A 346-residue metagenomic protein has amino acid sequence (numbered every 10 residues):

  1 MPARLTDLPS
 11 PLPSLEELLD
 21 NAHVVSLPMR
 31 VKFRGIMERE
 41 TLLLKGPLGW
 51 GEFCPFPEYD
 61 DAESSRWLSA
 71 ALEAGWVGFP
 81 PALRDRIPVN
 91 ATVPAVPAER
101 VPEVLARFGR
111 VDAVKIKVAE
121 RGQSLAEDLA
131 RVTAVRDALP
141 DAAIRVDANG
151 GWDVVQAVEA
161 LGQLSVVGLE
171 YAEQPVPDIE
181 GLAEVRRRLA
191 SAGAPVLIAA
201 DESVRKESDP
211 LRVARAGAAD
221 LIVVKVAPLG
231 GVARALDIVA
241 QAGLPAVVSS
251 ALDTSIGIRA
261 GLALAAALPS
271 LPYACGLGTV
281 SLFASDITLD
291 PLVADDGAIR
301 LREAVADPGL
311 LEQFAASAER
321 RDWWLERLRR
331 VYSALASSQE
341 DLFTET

Functional and structural regions predicted by a protein language model:
P2-R145, N149-V166, A192, T288-T346: N-terminal capping/lid subdomain adjacent to the active-site entrance of alpha/beta enzymes
V25-L27, T92, D201, S249 (+1 more regions): Conserved beta-strand termini and adjacent loop/short-helix elements that scaffold enzyme active sites in alpha/beta
P28-R30, A95, V204, L252 (+1 more regions): Short, solvent-exposed coil/turn elements at secondary-structure transition points
G49, L244-V248, L271-Y273: A short pocket-lining beta-strand/turn micro-motif at the edge of beta-sheets
C54, A227, S249-A251, L277-V280 (+1 more regions): Short, loop-centered acidic/histidine patches that primarily coordinate divalent metals
A74, L264-A267: Active-site catalytic microenvironments for nucleophilic, acid-base chemistry
R121-A263, A284-I287, L292: Catalytic core of soluble alpha/beta enzymes
P269-L282: Short helix/strand-capping turn motifs
